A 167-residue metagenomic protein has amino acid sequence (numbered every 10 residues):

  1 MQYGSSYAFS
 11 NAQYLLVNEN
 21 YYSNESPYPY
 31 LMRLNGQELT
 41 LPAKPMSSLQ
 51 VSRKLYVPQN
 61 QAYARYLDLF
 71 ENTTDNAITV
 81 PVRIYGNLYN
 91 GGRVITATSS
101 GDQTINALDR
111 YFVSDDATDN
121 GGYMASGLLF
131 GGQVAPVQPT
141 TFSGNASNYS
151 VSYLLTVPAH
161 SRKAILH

Functional and structural regions predicted by a protein language model:
M1-Y28, T40, R83, L88-A164: Trp/Gly-enriched beta-strand surface patches
V17-A64, D75, P81, N145-Y149: Extended, loop-rich substrate-binding clefts of extracytoplasmic carbohydrate-active enzymes
K54-Y56, F70, L155: Outer-membrane beta-barrel proteins
Q59, T73-A77, L88-G92: Extended, low-complexity, turn-rich repeat/linker tracts enriched in Gly/Pro/Ser/Thr and Asp/Glu that occur
R65-L69, S150-Y153: Short, hydrophobic/aromatic alpha-helical segments in well-folded domains
Y66, K163-H167: Conserved beta-strand->loop/alpha-helix structural units within folded catalytic cores of enzymes with alpha/beta
D68-N76, H160: Asparagine-centered strand-capping/turn motif at beta-strand->loop junctions
I78-V80, I165-L166: Short helix/loop capping segments that flank catalytic or ligand/cofactor-binding pockets
